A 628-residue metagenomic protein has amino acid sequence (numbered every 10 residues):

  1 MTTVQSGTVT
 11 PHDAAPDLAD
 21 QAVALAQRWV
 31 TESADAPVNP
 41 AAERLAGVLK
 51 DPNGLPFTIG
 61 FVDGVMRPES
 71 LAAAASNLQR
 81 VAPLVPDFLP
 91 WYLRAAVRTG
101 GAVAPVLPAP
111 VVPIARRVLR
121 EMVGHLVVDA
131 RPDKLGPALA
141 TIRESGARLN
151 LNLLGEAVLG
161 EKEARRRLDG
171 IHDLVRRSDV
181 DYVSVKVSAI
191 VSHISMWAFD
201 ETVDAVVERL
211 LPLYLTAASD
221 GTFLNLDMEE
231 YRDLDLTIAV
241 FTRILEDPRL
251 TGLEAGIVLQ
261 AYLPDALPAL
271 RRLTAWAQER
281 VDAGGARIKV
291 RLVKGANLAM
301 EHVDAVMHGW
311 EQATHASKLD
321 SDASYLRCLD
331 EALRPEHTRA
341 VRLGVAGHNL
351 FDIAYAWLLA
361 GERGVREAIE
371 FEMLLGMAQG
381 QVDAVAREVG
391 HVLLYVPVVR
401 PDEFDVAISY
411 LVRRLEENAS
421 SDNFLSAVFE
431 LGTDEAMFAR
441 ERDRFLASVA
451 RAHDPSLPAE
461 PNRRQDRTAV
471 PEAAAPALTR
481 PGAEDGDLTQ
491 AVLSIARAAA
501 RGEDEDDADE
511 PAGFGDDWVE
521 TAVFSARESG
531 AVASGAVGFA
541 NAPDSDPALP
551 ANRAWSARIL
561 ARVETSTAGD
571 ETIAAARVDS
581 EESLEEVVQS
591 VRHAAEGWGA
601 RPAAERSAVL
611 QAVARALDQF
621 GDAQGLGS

Functional and structural regions predicted by a protein language model:
T2-T479: Positively charged, amphipathic and often flexible ligand-engagement surfaces
T433-S628: Short, structured beta/alpha segment
